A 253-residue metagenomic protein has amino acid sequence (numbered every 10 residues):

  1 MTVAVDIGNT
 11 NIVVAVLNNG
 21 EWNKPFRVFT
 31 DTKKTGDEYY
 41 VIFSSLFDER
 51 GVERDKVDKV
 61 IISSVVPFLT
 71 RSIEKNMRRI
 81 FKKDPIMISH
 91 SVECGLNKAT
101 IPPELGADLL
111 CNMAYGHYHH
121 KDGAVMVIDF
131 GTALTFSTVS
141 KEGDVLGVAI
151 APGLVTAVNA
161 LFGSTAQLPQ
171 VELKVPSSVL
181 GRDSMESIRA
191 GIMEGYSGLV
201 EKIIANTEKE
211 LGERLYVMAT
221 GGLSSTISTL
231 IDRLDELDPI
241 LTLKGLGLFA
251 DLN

Functional and structural regions predicted by a protein language model:
M1-P25, G116, D122-V145, L161 (+1 more regions): Gly/Thr-rich phosphate-binding beta-strand-loop-beta motif of the actin/hexokinase/Hsp70
M1-S91: N-terminal glycine/serine-rich phosphate-binding loop of ATP-dependent small-molecule kinases, especially carbohydrate
D31-T35, L105-N112, H117-D122, L146-R189 (+3 more regions): Glycine-rich phosphate-binding loop plus the immediately following alpha-helix
F43-K59, I203-L215, N253: Phosphate/pyrophosphate-binding loops at sites that engage ATP/ADP/AMP, CoA/4′-phosphopantetheine, polyphosphate
V52-L105, E142-G147, G153-L154, D183-M193 (+3 more regions): Short beta-strand-loop/turn "lid" adjacent to the catalytic site in phosphate-handling enzymes
P102-L109, L237-L241: Active-site nucleophile and cofactor-binding loops and adjacent substrate-binding regions of central metabolic enzymes
E210-N253: Long hydrophobic alpha-helical segments typical of transmembrane helices together with their membrane-interfacial
